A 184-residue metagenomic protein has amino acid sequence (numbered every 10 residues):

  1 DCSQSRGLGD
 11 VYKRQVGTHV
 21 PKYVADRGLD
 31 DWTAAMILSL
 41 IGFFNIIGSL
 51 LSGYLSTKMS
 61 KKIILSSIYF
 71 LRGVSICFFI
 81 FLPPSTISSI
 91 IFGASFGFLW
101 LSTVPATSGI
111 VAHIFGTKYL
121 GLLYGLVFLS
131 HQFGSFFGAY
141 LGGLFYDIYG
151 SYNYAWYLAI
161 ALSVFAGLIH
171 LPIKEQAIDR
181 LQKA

Functional and structural regions predicted by a protein language model:
D1-Y12: Single conserved hydrophobic/aromatic residue that forms the stacking wall/gate of nucleotide- or nucleobase-binding
T18-W32: Short amphipathic helix-loop junctions that connect adjacent transmembrane helices in Major Facilitator Superfamily/SLC
I41-N45, K58-I110: C-terminal transmembrane helical hairpin of 12-TM major facilitator-type secondary transporters
G42-L50, Q132-F136: Residue-level signature of mid-helix packing/kink "hotspots" within the transmembrane helices of 12-pass Major
S49-S60, Y146-D147: Helix-to-loop junctions at the C-terminal end of transmembrane segments in multipass secondary transporters
L101, I114-Y149: A late C-terminal transmembrane helix in Major Facilitator Superfamily
L144-L162: A membrane-interface helix-boundary motif in multi-pass transporters
A159-A184: Multi-pass alpha-helical transporter architecture, strongest for 12-TM Major Facilitator/SLC carriers used
